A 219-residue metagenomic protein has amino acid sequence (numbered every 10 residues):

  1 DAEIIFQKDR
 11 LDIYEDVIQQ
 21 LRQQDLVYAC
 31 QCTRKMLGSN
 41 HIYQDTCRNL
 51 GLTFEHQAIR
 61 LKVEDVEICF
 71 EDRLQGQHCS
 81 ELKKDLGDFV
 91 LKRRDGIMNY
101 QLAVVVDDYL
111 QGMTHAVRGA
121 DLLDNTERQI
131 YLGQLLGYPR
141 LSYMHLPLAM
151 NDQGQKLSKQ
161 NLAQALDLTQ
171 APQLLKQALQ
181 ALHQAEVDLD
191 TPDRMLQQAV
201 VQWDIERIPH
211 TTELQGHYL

Functional and structural regions predicted by a protein language model:
D1-C32, M36, L182-Q184, L189-M195 (+1 more regions): Conserved alpha/beta enzyme-core scaffolds, especially Rossmann-like or related mixed alpha/beta domains that build
F6, C47, F70, M98 (+3 more regions): Bulky hydrophobic/aromatic packing residues
K8-D12, L123, T169: Short alpha-helix boundary/capping motifs
A29-L168: Active-site cores that bind ATP or allylic diphosphates and position pyrophosphate for catalysis
H56, V66, Q155-L219: Non-catalytic terminal extensions that flank enzyme cores
